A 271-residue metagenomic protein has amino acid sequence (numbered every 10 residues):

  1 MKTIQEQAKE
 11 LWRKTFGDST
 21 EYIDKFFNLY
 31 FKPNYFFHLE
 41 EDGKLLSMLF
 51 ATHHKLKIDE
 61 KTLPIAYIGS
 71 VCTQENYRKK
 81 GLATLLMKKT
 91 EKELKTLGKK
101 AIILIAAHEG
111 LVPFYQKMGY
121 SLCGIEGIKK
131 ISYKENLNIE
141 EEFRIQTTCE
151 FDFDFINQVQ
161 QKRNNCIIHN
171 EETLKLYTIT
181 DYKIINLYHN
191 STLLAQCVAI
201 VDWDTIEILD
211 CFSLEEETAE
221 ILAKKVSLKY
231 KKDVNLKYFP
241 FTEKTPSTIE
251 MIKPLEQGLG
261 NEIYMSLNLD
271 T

Functional and structural regions predicted by a protein language model:
K2-L11, T148-K162, N261-I263: A short, well-structured alpha-helix characteristic of acyl/acetyltransferase catalytic modules
Q5, K9-K57, Q161-N186: Active-site rim helix/loop that mediates acceptor-substrate recognition in acyltransferases
F37, T52, G69, T90 (+3 more regions): Core nucleotidyl-transferase/polymerase catalytic module
H38, K44-H54, I65-C72, I103 (+2 more regions): Conserved beta-strand in the GNAT
T73, K79-K92, K117, E216-L228: Conserved acetyl-CoA-binding loop-helix of GNAT-fold acetyltransferases
M87, L94-A107, Y230-P240: Conserved GNAT acetyl-CoA-binding A-motif
Q116-N138, L209-E216, K224, L228-T271: Active-site/acyl-donor-binding loops of N-acyltransferases
S121-L209: Amide-forming acyltransferase catalytic core, primarily the GNAT-like/NAT-type and related acyltransferase folds
